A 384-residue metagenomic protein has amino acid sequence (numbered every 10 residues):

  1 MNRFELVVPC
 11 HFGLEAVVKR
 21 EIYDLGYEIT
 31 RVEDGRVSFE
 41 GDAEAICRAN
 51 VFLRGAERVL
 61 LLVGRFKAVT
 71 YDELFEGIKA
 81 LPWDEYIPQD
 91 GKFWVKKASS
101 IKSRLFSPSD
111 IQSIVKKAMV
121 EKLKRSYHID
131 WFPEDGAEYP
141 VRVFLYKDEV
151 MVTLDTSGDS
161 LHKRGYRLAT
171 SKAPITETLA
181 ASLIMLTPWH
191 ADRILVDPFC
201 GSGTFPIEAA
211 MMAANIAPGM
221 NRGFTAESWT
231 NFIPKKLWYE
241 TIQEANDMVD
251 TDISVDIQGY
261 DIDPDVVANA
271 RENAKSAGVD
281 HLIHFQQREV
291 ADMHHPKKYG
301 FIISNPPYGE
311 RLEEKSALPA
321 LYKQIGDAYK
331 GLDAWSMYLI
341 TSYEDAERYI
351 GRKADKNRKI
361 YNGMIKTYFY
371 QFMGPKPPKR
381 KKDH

Functional and structural regions predicted by a protein language model:
N2-Y139: Non-catalytic nucleic-acid substrate-recognition regions in nucleic-acid-modifying enzymes
C10, D261, T341: Short beta-strand/turn micro-motifs composed of small residues that flank or help shape donor/cofactor-binding pockets
E44-V51, D159-H162, P378: Short, charged/polar, Gly/Pro-enriched secondary-structure boundary elements
K96-A98, F144-L186: Class I S-adenosyl-L-methionine
S100-S103, S160, P307-R311: A short, flexible beta-alpha/helix-coil linker loop
I175-H295, E310-R311, K315-A317: Conserved S-adenosyl-L-methionine
E289-H384: C-terminal catalytic and target-recognition region of SAM-dependent MTase-like enzymes, primarily methyltransferases
